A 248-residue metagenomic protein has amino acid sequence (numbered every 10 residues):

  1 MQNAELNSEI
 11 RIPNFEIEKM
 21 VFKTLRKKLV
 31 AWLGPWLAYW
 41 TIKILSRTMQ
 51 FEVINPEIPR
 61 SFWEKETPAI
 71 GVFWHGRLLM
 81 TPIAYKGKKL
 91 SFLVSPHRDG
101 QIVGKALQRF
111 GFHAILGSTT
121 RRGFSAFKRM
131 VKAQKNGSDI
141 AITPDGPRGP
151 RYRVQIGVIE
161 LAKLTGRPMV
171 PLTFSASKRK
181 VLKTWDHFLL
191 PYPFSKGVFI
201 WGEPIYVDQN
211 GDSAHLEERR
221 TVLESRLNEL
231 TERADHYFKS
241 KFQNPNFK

Functional and structural regions predicted by a protein language model:
M1-Q2, R11-P13, P245: Short polybasic linear motifs
A4-E5, E9, E16-E18: Acidic, Ala/Val/Gly-enriched low-complexity intrinsically disordered segments
E18-S46, W63, K86, F124-K248: Non-catalytic C-terminal accessory region of glycerolipid acyltransferases and related lyso-lipid remodeling enzymes
K43-P68, H75-M80: A short, well-structured juxtamembrane/interface segment
S46-F51, I70, G117-R121, P147-R148: Short, flexible loop segments at the rims of nucleotide/cofactor-binding pockets, characterized by
V53, F92-V94, L116, P171 (+1 more regions): Structural signal for conserved beta-strand scaffold positions within catalytic alpha/beta enzyme cores
R60, K105, E160: Surface-exposed charge patches
T67-R121, T165, V181: Catalytic core of membrane glycerolipid acyltransferases/transacylases, capturing the structured, soluble-facing
